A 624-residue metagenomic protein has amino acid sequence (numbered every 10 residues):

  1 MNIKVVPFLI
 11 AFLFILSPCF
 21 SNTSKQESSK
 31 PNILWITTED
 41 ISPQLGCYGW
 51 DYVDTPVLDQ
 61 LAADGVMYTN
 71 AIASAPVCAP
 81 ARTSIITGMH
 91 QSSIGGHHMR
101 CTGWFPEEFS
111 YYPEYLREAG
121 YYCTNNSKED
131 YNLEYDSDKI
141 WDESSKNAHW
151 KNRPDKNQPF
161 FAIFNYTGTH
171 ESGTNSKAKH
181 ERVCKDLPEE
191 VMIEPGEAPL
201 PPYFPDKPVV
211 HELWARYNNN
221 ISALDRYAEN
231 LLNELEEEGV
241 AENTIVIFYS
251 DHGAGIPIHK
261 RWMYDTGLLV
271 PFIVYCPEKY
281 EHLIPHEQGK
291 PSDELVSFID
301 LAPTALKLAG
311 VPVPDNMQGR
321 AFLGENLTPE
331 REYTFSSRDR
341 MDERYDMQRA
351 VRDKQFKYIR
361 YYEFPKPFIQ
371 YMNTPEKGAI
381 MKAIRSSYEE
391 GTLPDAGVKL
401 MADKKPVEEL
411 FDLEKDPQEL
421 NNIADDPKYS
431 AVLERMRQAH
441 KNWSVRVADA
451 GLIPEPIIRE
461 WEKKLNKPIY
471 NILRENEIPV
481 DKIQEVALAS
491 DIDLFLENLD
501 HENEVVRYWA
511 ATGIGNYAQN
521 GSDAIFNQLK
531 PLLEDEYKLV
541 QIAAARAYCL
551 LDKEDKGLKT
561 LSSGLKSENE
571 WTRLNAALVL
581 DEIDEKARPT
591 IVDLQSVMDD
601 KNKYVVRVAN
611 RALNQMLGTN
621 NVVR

Functional and structural regions predicted by a protein language model:
N2, V6, A11-F14, P18-A402 (+2 more regions): Formylglycine-dependent sulfatase
Y48, E242, P312-D315, A450-P454 (+4 more regions): Short, polar/charged, Gly/Pro-enriched helix-capping and turn/loop motifs at alpha-helix termini and inter-helix linkers
D54, Y112, V240, D491-I492 (+5 more regions): Hydrophobic side chains within well-formed alpha-helices
D403, V407-E408, E414-I472: Long, contiguous interaction/recruitment modules in multidomain scaffold/adaptor proteins
L473-A489, V505-N520, P531, L539-K553 (+2 more regions): Structural detector for internal amphipathic alpha-helices that build alpha-solenoid repeat scaffolds
A489-D500, N520-E534, E554-L565, K586-V597 (+1 more regions): Amphipathic alpha-helical scaffolding segments comprising HEAT/armadillo-like alpha-solenoid repeats
